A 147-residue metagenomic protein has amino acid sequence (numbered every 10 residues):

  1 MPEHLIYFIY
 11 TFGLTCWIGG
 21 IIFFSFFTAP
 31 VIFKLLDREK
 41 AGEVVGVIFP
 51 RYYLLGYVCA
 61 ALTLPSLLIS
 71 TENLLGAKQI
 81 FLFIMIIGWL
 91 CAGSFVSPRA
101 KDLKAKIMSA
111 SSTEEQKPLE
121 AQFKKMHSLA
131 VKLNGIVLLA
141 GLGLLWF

Functional and structural regions predicted by a protein language model:
M1-F147: Polytopic transmembrane helical bundles with strong interfacial aromatic enrichment
